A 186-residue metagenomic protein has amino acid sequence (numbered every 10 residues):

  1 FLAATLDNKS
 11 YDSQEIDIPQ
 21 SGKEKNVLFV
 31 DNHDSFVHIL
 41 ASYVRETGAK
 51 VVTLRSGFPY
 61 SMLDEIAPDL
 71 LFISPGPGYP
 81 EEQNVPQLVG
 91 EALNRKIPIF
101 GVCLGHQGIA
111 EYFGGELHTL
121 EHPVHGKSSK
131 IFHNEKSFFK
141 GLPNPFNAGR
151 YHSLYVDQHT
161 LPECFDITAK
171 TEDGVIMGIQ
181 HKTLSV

Functional and structural regions predicted by a protein language model:
F1-Q87, E91-I97: N-terminal beta1-alpha1 cap of cysteine-dependent amidohydrolase-like domains
K50-V52, E116, N147, D166: Conserved beta-strand segments of alpha/beta enzyme cores
V51-G57, S129-F132, Y151-H152, A169-E172: Short gly/ser/thr-rich secondary-structure transition/capping motifs
P59-L63, H125-G126, V156, V175-I176: A short acidic, often aromatic-flanked loop/helix-cap motif at beta-alpha or helix-coil junctions that lines enzyme
M62-I66, I109-Y112, Q158-P162, G178-Q180: Short loop/helix-cap segments at secondary-structure boundaries that form the rim of catalytic
E65-G141, P145-N147: Cysteine-nucleophile active-site neighborhood
E135-T183: Catalytic beta-strand/loop cores that center a nucleophilic Ser/Cys/Thr and support acyl-enzyme chemistry
